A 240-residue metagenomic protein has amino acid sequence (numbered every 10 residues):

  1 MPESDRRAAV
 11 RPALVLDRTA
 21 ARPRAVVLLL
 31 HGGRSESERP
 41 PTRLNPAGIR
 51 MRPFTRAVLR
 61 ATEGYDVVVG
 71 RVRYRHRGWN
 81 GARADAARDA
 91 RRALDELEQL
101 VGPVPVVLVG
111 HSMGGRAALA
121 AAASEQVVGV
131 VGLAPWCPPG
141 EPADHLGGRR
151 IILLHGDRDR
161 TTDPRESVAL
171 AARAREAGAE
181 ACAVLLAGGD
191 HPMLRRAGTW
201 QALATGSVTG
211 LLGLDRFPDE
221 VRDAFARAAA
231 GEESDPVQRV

Functional and structural regions predicted by a protein language model:
P2-G64: Short, surface-exposed "cap/lid" segments of acyl-processing enzymes
S4, E180-V240: C-terminal catalytic histidine-bearing segment of alpha/beta-hydrolase fold enzymes
N80-L100: Alpha/beta-hydrolase active-site loop
V109-G114, A118: Gly/Ala-rich beta-loop-alpha elbow adjacent to hydrolase catalytic centers
G147, I152-D159: Short beta-strand/loop motif that positions the catalytic acidic residue of the alpha/beta-hydrolase fold
D157-D163, P192: Acidic catalytic loop of the alpha/beta-hydrolase fold
D163-R173: Short alpha-helix in the alpha/beta-hydrolase fold that links the catalytic acid
